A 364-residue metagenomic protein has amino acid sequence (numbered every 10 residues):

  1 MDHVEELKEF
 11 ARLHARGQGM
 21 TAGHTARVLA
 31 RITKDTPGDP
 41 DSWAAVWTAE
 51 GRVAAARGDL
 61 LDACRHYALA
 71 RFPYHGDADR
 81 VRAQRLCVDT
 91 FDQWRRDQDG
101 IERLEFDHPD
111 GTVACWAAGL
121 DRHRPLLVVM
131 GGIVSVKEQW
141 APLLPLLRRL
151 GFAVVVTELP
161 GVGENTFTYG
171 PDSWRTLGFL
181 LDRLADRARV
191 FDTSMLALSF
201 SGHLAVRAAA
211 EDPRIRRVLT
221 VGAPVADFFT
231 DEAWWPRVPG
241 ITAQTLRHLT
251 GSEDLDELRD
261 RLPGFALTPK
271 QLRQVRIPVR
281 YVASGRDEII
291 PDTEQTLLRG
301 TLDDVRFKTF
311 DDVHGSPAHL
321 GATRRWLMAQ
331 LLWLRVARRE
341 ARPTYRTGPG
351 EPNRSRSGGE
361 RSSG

Functional and structural regions predicted by a protein language model:
G76-A78, R82-G119: N-terminal cap/lid segment of alpha/beta-hydrolase-fold proteins
Q139, F167-A188: Alpha/beta-hydrolase active-site loop
L147-E164: Conserved alpha/beta-hydrolase
R207-R261, I277: Hydrolase active-site cap/lid region
V275, Y281-A283: Short beta-strand/loop motif that positions the catalytic acidic residue of the alpha/beta-hydrolase fold
G285-I290: Acidic catalytic loop of the alpha/beta-hydrolase fold
P291-G300: Short alpha-helix in the alpha/beta-hydrolase fold that links the catalytic acid
D312-R324: Catalytic histidine-centered segment of alpha/beta-hydrolase-like enzymes
